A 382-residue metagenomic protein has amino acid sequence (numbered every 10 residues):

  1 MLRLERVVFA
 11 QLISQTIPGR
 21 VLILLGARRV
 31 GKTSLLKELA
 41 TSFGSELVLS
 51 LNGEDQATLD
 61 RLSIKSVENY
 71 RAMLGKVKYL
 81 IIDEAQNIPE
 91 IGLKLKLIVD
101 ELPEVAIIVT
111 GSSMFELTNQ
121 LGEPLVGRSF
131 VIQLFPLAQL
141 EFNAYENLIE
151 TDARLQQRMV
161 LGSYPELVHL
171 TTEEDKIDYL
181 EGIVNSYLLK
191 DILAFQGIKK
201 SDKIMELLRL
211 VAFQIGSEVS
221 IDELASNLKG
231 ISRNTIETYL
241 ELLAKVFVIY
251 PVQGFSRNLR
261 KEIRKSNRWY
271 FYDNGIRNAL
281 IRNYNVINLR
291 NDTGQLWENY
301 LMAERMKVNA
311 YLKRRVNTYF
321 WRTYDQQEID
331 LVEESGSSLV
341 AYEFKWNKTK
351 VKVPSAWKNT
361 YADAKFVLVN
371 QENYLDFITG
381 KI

Functional and structural regions predicted by a protein language model:
M1-I13: N-terminal pre-Walker A segment at the start of P-loop NTPase domains
L24: Hydrophobic anchor at the beta1->P-loop junction of P-loop NTPases
K32: Conserved lysine of the Walker
L35: Hydrophobic positions on the alpha1 helix immediately C-terminal to the Walker A/P-loop
L49-Y79: Short glycine-rich substrate-engagement loop in P-loop NTPases that contacts/grips substrate
G92-F115, G122-P124: Conserved catalytic/switch belt of AAA+ P-loop NTPases
S112-M114, N119-S220: Interdomain motor-coupling "hinge/lid" segment immediately C-terminal to the ATP-binding subdomain of NTP-driven enzymes
E173-S338: Accessory nucleic acid-recognition modules appended to NTPase machines
